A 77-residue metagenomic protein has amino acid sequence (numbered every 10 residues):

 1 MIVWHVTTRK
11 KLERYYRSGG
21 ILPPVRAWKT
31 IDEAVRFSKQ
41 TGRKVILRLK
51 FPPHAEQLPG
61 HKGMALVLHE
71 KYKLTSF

Functional and structural regions predicted by a protein language model:
I2-R9, E13-P24, I31, G42-F77: Active-site and NAD+-binding cores of ADP-ribose-processing enzymes
V35-S38: Catalytic phosphate/metal-binding cores of nucleic-acid and nucleotide-processing enzymes, i.e., regions that mediate
